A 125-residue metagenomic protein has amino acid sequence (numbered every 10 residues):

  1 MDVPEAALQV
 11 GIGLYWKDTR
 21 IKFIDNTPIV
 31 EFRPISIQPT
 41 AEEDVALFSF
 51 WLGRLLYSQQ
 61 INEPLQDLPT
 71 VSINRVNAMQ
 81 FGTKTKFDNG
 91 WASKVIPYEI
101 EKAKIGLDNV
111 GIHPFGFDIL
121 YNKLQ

Functional and structural regions predicted by a protein language model:
M1-Q125: C-terminal accessory/tail domains of diverse enzymes
